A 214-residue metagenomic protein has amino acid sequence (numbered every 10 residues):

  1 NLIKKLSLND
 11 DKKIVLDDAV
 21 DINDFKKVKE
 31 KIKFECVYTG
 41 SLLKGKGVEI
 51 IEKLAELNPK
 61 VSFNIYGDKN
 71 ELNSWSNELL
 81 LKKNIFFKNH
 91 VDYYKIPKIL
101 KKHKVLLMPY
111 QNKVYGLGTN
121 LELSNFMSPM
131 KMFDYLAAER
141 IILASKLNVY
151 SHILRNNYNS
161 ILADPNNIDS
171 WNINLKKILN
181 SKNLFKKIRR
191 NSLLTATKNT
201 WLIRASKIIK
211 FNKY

Functional and structural regions predicted by a protein language model:
A19: Carbohydrate-associated surface elements
I22-E35, T197: Nucleotide-sugar donor-binding and catalytic loop/hinge architecture of NDP-sugar-dependent glycosyltransferases
N23, K98, N166, K182-K213: A charged, aromatic-enriched C-terminal amphipathic alpha-helix characteristic of glycosyltransferases across folds
L43-L57: A conserved mid-protein helix/loop that constitutes part of the nucleotide-sugar donor-binding site
K46, Y94-I99, L106-D134, L143-H152: Nucleotide-sugar-dependent
G67, N73-V105, Y115: Nucleotide-activated donor-binding/catalytic signature segment of Leloir-type glycosyltransferases, i.e., the conserved
K104, E139-R140: A short alpha->beta transition loop at the rim of the catalytic pocket in nucleotide-sugar-dependent
P129, L154-N157, I161-I168, K177-K182: Conserved acidic donor-binding segment of nucleotide-sugar-dependent glycosyltransferases
